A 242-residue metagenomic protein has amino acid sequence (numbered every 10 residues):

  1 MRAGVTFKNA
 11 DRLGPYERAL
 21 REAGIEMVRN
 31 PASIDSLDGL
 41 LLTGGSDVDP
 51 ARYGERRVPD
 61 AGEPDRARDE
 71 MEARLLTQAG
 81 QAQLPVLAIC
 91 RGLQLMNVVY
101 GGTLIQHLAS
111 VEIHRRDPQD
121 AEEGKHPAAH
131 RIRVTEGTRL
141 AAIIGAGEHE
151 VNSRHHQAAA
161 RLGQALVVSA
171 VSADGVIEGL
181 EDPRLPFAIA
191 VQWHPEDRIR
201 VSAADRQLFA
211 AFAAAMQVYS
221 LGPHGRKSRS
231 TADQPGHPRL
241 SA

Functional and structural regions predicted by a protein language model:
M1-L87, N97-Y100, I105, A109-I144 (+5 more regions): N-terminal beta1-alpha1 cap of cysteine-dependent amidohydrolase-like domains
C90: Conserved G/P- and acidic residue-centered "switch" motifs that form tight phosphate/ATP-binding loops in soluble
L93: The feature captures the ABC ATPase H-loop/switch
A188-Q192: Active-site-proximal beta-strand elements of phosphoester/diester hydrolases
